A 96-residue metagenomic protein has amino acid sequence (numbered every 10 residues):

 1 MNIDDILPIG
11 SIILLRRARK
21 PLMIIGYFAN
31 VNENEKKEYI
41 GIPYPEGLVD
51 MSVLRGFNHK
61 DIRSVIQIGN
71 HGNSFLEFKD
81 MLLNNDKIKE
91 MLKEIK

Functional and structural regions predicted by a protein language model:
I6-L7: Short, well-ordered loop/turn sites that connect or cap secondary structure elements
R19-N30: Short beta-strand-centered aromatic/proline hotspots
M23, I40-I42: Short, hydrophobic/aromatic-rich beta-strand segments within well-structured domains
N30-I40: Short, solvent-exposed secondary-structure boundary/capping segments
I42-K96: Intrinsically disordered, low-complexity, charged/polar segments
